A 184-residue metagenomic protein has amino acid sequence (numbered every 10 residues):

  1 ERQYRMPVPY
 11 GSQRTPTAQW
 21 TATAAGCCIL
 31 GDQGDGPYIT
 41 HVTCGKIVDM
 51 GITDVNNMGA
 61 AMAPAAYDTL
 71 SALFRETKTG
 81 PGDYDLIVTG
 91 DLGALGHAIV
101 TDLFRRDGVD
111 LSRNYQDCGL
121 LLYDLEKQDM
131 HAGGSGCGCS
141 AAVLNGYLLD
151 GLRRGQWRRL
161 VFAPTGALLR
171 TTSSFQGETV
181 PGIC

Functional and structural regions predicted by a protein language model:
E1-Y10, G96-H97, V143, R170: Active-site-adjacent elements of ketosynthase-type condensing enzymes
M6-S71, E76-T77, V109, R113-E126 (+3 more regions): Condensing-enzyme catalytic core mediating Claisen C-C bond formation in acyl metabolism
A18, A22, V55-A66, T89-H97 (+2 more regions): Generic structural signal for well-ordered, non-membrane alpha-helical segments in soluble metabolic enzymes
I39, T171-T172: Short helix/loop capping segments that flank catalytic or ligand/cofactor-binding pockets
S71-L103: Long, repeat-rich segments with strong aromatic
R75, A141-R154: A short, acidic, amphipathic alpha-helical segment used as a generic capping/interface helix at domain edges
L92-D107, T172-V180: Short glycine/threonine-rich loop-to-helix capping motif typified by GTGT followed within a few residues by an Asp-Pro
M130-C139, L149-D150: Short, glycine/charged-rich beta-strand-loop motifs at protein surfaces that mediate ligand recognition and catalysis
